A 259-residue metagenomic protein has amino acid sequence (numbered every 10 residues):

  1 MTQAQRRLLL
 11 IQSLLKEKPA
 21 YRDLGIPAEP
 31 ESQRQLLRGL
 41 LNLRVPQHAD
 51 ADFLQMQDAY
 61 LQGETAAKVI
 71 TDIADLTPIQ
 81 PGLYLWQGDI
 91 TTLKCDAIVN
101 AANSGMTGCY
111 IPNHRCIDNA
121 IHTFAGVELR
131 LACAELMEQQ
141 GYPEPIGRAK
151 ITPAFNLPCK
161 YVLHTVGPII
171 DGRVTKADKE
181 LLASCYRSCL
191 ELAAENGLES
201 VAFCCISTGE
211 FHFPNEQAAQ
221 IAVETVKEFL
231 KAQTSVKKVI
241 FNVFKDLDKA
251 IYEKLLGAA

Functional and structural regions predicted by a protein language model:
M1-A259: Macrodomain-like recognition of ADP-ribose-binding/processing modules
